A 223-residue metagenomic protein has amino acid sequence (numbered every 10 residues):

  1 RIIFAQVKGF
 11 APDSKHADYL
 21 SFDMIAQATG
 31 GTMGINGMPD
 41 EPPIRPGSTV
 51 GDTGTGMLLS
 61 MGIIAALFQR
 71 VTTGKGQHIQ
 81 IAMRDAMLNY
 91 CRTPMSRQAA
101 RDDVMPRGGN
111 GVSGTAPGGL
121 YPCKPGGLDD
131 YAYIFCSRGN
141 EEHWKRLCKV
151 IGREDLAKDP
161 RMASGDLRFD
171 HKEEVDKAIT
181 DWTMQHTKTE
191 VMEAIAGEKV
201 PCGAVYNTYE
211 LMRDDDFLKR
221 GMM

Functional and structural regions predicted by a protein language model:
R1-A132, S137: Active-site-adjacent "lid/gating" segments in soluble enzymes
A5, I64, C148, A196-G197 (+1 more regions): Short, surface-exposed helix/turn micro-motifs that flank interaction/cofactor sites
D13, S164, L211-M212: Short secondary-structure capping/turn micro-motifs that flank functional sites
M87, H171, E210-D214: Beta-rich nucleic-acid/ligand-interaction surfaces
R97-P106, I151, D214-M223: Short, surface-exposed loop/helix-turn segments at secondary-structure junctions that function as lids/hinges flanking
P117-E198, C202: Aromatic-enriched alpha-helical interface/lid elements that frame and gate functional surfaces
G197-M223: A glycine-rich dinucleotide-binding beta-alpha-beta segment and adjacent secondary-structure elements that constitute
